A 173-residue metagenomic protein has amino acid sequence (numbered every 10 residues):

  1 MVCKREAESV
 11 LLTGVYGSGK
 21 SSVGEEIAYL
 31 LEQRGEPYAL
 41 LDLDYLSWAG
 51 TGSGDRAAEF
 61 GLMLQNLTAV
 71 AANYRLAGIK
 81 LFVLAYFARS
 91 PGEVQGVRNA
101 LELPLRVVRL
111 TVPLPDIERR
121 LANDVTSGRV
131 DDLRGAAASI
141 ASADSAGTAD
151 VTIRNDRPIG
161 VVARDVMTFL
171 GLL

Functional and structural regions predicted by a protein language model:
L12: Hydrophobic anchor at the beta1->P-loop junction of P-loop NTPases
V15: P-loop (Walker A) phosphate-binding loop of NTP-binding proteins
S18: ATP-binding Walker
S21: Walker A/P-loop
E25-A69: Conserved substrate/cofactor phosphate-moiety recognition/catalytic segment in nucleotide-dependent phosphotransferases
L62-E102: Glycine-rich phosphate-binding loop used to anchor ATP phosphates in small-molecule kinases, encompassing both
L101-L121, I153: Conserved phosphate-donor/acceptor-positioning beta-strand/loop module used by diverse small-molecule
N123-L173: Small-molecule kinase domains that catalyze NTP-dependent phosphoryl transfer to phosphate-bearing small molecules
